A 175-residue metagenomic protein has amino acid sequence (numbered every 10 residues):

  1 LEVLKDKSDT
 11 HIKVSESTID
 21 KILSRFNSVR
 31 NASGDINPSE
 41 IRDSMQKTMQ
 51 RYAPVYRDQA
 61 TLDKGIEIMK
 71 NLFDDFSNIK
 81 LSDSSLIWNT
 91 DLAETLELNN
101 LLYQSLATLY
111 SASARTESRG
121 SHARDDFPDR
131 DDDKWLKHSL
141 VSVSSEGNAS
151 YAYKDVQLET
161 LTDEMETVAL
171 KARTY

Functional and structural regions predicted by a protein language model:
L1-Y175: Glycine- and aromatic-enriched mobile tails/lids
